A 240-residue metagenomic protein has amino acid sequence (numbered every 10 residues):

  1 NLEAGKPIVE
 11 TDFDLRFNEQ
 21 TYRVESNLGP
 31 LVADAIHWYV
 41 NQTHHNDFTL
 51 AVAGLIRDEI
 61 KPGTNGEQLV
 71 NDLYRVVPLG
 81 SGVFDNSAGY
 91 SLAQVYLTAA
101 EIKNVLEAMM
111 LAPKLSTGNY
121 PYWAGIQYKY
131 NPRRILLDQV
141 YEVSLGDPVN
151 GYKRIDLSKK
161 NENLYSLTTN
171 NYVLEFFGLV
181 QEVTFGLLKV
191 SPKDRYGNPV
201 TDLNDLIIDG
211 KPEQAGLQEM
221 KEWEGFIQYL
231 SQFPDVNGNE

Functional and structural regions predicted by a protein language model:
N1-E240: Catalytic centers of hydrolytic enzymes
